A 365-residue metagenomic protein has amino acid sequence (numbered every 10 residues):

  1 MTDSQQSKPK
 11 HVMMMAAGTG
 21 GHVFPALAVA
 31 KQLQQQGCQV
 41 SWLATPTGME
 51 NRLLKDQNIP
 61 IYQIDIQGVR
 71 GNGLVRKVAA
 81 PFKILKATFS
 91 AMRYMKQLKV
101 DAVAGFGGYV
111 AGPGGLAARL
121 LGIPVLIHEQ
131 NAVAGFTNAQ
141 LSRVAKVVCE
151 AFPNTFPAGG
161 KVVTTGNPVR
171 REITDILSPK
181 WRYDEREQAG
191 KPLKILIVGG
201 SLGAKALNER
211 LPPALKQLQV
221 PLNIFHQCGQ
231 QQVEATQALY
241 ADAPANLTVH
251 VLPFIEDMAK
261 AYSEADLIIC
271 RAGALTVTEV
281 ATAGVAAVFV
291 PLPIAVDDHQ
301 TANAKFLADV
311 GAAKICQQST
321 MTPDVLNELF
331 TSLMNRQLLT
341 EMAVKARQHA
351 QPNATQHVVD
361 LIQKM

Functional and structural regions predicted by a protein language model:
P9-A17, Q35-F82, Q230, Q317-S319: Conserved nucleotide-sugar phosphate-binding/catalytic loop shared by glycosyltransferases and other
H22-L33: Short amphipathic alpha-helix
Q39, M49, P60, R119-K180: Active-site-proximal region of nucleotide-activated glycan assembly enzymes, centered on histidine/acidic-rich loops
G48, L53, Q57, T174 (+4 more regions): Donor-nucleotide binding loops and adjacent catalytic segments primarily of GT-B fold Leloir glycosyltransferases
G73-A102, L120: An amphipathic, basic-hydrophobic alpha-helix
V100-A102, S263-T278, V285: Acidic donor-binding loop of glycosyltransferase active sites
L338-P352: A short, well-ordered alpha-helix in the C-terminal region of glycosyltransferases
P352-M365: C-terminal alpha-helical cap of glycosyltransferases
